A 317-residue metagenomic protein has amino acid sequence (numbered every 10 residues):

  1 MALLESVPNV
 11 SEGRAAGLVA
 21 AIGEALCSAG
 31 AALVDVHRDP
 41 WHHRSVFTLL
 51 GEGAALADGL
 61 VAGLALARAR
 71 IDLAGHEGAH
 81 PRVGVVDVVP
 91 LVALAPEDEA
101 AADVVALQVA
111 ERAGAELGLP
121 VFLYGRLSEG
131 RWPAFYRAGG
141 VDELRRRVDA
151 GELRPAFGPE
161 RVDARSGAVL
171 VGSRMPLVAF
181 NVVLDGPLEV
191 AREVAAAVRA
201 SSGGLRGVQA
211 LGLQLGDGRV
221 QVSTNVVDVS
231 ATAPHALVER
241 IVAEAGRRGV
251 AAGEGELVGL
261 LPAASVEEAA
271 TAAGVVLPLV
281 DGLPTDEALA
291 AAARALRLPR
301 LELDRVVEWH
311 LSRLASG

Functional and structural regions predicted by a protein language model:
M1-G317: Long, contiguous binding/interaction regions
